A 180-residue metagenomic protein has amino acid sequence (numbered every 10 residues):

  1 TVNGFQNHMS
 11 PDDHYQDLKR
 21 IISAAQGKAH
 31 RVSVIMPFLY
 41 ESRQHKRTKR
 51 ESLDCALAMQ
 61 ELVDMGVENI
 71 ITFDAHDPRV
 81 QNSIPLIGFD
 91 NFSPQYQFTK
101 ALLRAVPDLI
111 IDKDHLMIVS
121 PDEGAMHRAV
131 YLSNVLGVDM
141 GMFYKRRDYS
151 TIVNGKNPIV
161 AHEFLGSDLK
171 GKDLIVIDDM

Functional and structural regions predicted by a protein language model:
T1-M180: PRPP-associated nucleotide enzymes
